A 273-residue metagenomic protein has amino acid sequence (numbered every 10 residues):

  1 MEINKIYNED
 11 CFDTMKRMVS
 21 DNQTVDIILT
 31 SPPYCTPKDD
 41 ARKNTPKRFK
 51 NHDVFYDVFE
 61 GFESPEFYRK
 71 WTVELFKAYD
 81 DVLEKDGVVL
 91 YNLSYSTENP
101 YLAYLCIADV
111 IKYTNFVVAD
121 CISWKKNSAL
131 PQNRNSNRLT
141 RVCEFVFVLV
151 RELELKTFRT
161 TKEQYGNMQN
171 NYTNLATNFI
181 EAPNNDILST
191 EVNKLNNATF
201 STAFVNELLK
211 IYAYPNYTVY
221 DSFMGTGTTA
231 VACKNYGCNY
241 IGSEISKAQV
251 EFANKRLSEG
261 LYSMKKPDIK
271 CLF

Functional and structural regions predicted by a protein language model:
M1-E2, N235, N254-I269: Short, conserved SAM-binding/catalytic segment of Class I S-adenosyl-L-methionine-dependent methyltransferases
M1-F252: Core catalytic lobe of class I
N51-V58, E259-F273: Conserved phosphoryl-transfer catalytic core
